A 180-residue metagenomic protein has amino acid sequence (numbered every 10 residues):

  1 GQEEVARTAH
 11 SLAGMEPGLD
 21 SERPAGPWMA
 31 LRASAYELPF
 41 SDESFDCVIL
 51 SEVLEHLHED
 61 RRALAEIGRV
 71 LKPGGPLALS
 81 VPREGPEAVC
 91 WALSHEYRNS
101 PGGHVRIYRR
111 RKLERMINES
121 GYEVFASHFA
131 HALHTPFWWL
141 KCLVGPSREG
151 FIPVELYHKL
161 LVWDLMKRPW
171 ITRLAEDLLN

Functional and structural regions predicted by a protein language model:
G1-C90, R110-E114: Conserved SAM-binding loop
E4, E59, V105-R109, W163-K167 (+1 more regions): Soluble or luminal CAZymes and related metallo-dependent hydrolases
L12-G14, H95-R98, C142-P146: Short, hinge-like loop/turn segments at secondary-structure boundaries
P27-M29, E123-A126: Conserved beta-strand segments of alpha/beta enzyme cores
L54, R83-G85, H95, H128-L133: Short, flexible active-site-adjacent loop segments at beta-strand->alpha-helix junctions, enriched in small/polar
A92, F125, A130-N180: A C-terminal cap/extension of S-adenosyl-L-methionine-dependent methyltransferases that defines the acceptor-substrate
H95-K112, F129-A130: Acceptor-substrate binding/catalytic loop of class I
M116-Y122: A structural motif corresponding to the C-terminal end of an alpha-helix and its immediate exit/capping segment
